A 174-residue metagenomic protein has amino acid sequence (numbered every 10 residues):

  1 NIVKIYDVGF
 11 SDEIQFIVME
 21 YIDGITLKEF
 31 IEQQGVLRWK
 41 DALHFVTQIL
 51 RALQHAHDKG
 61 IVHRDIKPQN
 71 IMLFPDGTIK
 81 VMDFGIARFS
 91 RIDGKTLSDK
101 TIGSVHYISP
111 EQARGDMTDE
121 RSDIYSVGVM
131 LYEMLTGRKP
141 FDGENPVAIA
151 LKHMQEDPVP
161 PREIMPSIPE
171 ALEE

Functional and structural regions predicted by a protein language model:
N1-E156: Conserved ATP-binding/catalytic core of the eukaryotic-like protein kinase fold, especially serine/threonine kinases
M154-P166: Short proline-rich PxxP-based motifs
S167-E174: Conserved C-terminal C-lobe helix
